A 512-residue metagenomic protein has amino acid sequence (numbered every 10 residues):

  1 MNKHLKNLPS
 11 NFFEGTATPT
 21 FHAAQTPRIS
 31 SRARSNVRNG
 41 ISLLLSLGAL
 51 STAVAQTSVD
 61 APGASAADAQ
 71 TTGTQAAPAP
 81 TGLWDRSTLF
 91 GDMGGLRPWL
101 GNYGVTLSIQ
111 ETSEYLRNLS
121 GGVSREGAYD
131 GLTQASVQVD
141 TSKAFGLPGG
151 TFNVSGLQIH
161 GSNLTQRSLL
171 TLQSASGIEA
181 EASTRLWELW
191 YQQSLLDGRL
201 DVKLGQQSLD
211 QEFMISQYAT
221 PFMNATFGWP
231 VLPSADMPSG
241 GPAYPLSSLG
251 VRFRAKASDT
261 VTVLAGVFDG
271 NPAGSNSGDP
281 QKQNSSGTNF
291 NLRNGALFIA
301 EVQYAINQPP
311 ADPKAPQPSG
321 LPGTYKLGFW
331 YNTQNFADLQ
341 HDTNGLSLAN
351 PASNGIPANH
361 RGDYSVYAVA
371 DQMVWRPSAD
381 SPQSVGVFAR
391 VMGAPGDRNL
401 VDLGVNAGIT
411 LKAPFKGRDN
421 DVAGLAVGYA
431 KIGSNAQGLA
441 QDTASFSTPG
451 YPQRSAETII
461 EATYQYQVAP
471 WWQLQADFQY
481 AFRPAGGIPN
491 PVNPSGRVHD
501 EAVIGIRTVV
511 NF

Functional and structural regions predicted by a protein language model:
N2-K6, N11-F13, Q25, I29 (+4 more regions): N-terminal periplasmic/intermembrane-space "pro-region" immediately following the signal or transit peptide
W84, G91-L107, D140-F152, L196-R199 (+6 more regions): Short loop/turn motifs that connect adjacent beta-strands in outer-membrane beta-barrel proteins
L107-Y115, F152-Q158, V202-Q206, V263-D269 (+7 more regions): Transmembrane beta-barrel strands of outer-membrane/channel proteins
E126-A273, N399-G408, A413-L439: Outer membrane beta-barrel
A135, L189, V251, A300-V302 (+6 more regions): Membrane-embedded beta-strands of outer-membrane beta-barrel proteins, especially the hydrophobic/small aromatic
S234-R376, P382-V385, V391-A394, L411: Signature for the C-terminal beta-barrel architecture of outer-membrane proteins
S286-N291, E301-Y304, G328-H360, R376 (+4 more regions): Outer membrane beta-barrel transmembrane domains
V498-F512: Outer-membrane beta-barrel "beta-signal"
